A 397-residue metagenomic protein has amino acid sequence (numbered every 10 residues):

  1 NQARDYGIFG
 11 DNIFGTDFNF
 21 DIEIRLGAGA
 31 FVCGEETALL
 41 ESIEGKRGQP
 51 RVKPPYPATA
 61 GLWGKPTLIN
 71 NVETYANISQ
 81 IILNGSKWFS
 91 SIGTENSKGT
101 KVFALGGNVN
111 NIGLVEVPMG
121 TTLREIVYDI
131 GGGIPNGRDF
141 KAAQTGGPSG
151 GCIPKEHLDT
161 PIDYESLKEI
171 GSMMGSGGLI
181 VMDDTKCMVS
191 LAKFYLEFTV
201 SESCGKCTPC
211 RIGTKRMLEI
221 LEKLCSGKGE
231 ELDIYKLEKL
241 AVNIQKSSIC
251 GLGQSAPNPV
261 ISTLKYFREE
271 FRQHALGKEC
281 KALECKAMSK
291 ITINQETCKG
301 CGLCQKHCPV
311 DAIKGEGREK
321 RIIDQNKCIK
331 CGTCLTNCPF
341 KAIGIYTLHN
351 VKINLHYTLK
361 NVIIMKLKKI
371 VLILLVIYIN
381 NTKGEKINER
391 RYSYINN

Functional and structural regions predicted by a protein language model:
N1-M119, G131: Hydrophobic alpha-helical positions that pack around
Q2-G15, P161-K290, Q295, V310 (+2 more regions): Ferredoxin-type iron-sulfur electron-transfer modules in oxidoreductases and energy-metabolism complexes
N12, T16-R25, R138-G146, Y235-K236: Beta-strand segments within the central parallel beta-sheet cores of soluble alpha/beta enzyme folds
S42-P54, E156-M173: Active-site loop ensemble at the mouth of alpha/beta enzyme cores that anchors a bound cofactor
G120-P135: Short amphipathic, charge-patterned alpha-helical segments
L123-I126, D139, S203, R216-M217 (+2 more regions): Extended, hydrophobic alpha-helical segments in both membrane/secreted and soluble proteins
R138-D163, K265: Terminal amphipathic helices with adjacent charged low-complexity linkers/tails
Y266-T297, L303-Q305, V310-A312, E316-R390 (+1 more regions): Flanking helices and flexible, charged tails adjoining ferredoxin-like Fe-S electron-transfer domains in multi-subunit
